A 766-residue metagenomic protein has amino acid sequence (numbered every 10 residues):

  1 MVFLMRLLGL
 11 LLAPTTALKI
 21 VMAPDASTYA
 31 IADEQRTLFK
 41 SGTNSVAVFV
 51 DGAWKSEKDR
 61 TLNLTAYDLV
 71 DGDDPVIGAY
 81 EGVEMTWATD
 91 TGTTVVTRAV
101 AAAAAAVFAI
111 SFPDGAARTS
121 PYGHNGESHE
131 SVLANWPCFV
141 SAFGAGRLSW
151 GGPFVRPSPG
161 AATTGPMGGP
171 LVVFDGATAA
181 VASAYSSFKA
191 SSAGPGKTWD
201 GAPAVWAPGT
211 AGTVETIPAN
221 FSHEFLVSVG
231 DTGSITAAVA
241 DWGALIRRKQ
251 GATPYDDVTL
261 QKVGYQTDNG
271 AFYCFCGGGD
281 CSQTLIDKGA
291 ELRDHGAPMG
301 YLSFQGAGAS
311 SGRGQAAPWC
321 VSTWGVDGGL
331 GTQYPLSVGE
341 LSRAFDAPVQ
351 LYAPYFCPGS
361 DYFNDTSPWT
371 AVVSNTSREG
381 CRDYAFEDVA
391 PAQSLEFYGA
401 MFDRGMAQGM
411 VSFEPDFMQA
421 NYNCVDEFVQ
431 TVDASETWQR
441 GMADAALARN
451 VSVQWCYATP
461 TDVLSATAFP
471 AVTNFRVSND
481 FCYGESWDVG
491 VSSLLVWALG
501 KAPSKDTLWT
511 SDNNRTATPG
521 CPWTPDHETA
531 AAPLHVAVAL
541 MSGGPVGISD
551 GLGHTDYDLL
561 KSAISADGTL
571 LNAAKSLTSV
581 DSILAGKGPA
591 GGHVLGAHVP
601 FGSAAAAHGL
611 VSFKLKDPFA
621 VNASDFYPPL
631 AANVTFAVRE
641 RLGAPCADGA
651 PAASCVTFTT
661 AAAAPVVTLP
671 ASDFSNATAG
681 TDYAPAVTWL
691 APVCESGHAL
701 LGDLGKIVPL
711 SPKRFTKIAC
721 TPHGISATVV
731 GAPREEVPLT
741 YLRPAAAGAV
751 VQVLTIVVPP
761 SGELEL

Functional and structural regions predicted by a protein language model:
F3-A17: Cleavable N-terminal signal peptides of Sec/SRP-targeted secreted and luminal proteins
L18-Y301, P318-G328, T332, A344 (+3 more regions): Carbohydrate-recognition beta-sandwich/jelly-roll modules in extracellular/periplasmic carbohydrate-active proteins
V48-D51, E127-W150, P628-C646, L742-V758: Solvent-exposed beta-hairpin/edge-strand motifs
A105-V107, H535, A539-G547, L584-F636 (+2 more regions): Carbohydrate-binding surface patches
V258-V432: Aromatic-lined carbohydrate-binding/catalytic grooves of carbohydrate-active enzymes
G359-Q408, T437-Y557, A574-G591, V599-G602: Glycan-recognition surfaces
F658-T716, L754-L766: C-terminal beta-strand-rich structural cap/linker in extracellular carbohydrate-active enzymes
